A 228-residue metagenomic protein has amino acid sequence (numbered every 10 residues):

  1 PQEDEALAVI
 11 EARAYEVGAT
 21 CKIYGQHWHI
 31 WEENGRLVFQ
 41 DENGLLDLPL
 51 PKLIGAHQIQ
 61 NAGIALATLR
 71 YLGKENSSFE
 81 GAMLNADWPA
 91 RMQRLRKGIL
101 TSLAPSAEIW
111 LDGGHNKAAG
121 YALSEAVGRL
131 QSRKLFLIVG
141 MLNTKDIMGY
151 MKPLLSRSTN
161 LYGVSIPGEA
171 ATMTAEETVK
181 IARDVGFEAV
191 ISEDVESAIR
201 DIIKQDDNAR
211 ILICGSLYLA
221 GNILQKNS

Functional and structural regions predicted by a protein language model:
P1-D47, A62, L66-S77: Acidic, Mg2+-coordinating active-site environments of NTP-dependent enzymes
Q2, V139-N143, I166: Cofactor-binding loop segments of dinucleotide-utilizing enzymes, especially the Rossmann-like FAD- and NAD(P)+-binding
E3-C21, E33-R36, S106-L111, K117 (+1 more regions): C-terminal helical cap/extension that packs against the catalytic core of soluble nucleotide-cofactor enzymes
I23-Q26, R96, E193: Short loop/edge segments at beta-strand edges and connector loops that shape dinucleotide/nucleotide cofactor-binding
E42-N160: Nucleotide phosphate-binding/pyrophosphate-handling subdomain across enzymes that bind or process nucleotide phosphates
S216: Active-site-proximal loop/hinge segments that shape catalytic or ion-binding/gating pockets
